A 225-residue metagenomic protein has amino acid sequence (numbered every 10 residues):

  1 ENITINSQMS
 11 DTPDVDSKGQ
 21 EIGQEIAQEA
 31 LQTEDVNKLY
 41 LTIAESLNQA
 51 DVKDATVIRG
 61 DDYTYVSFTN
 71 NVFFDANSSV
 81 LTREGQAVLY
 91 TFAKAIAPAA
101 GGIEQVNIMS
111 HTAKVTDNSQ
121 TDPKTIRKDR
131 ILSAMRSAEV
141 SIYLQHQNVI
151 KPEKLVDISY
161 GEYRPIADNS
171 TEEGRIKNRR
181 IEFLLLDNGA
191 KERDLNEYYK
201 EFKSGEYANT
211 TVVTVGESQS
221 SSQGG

Functional and structural regions predicted by a protein language model:
E1-D75, K191-G224: Juxtamembrane linker/hinge segments adjacent to a transmembrane helix in small membrane proteins
V36-I58, V66, F74-S110, S141 (+3 more regions): Periplasmic peptidoglycan-binding/anchoring modules of Gram-negative envelope and division proteins
S79-R83, A99, H111-Y199, Q219-G224: Periplasmic OmpA-like peptidoglycan-binding domain that tethers envelope proteins to the cell wall
